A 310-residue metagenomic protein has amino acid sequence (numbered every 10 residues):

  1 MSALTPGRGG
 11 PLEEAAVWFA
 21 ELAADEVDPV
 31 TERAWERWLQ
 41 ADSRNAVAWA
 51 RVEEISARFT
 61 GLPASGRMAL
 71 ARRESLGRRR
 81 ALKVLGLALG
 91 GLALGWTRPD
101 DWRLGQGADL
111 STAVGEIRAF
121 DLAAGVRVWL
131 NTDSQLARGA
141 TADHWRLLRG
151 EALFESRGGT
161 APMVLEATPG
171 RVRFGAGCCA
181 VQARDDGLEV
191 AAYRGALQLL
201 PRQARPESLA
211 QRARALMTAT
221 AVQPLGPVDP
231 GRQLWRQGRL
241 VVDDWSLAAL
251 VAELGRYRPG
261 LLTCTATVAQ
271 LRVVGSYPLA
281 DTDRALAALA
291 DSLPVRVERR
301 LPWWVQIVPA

Functional and structural regions predicted by a protein language model:
M1-L76: N-terminal secretory signal peptides
W18, A71-A310: A residue-level detector for the "anchor" residue at the start of short, highly conserved motifs
